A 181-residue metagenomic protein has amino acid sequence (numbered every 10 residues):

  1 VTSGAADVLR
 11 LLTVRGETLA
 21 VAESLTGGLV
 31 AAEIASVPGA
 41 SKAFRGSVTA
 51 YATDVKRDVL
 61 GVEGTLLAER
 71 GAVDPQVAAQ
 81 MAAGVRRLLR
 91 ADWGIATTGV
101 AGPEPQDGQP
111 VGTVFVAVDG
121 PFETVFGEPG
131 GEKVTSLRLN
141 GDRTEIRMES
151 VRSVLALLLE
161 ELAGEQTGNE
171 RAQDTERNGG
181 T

Functional and structural regions predicted by a protein language model:
V1-T181: Short alpha-helical segments enriched in small residues
